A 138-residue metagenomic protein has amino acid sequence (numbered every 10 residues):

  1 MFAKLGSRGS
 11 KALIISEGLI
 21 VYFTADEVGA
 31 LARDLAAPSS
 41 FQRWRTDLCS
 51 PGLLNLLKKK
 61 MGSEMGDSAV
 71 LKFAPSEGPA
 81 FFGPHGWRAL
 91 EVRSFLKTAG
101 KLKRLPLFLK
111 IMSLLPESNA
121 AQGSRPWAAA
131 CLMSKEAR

Functional and structural regions predicted by a protein language model:
M1-R138: Alpha-helical subdomain
